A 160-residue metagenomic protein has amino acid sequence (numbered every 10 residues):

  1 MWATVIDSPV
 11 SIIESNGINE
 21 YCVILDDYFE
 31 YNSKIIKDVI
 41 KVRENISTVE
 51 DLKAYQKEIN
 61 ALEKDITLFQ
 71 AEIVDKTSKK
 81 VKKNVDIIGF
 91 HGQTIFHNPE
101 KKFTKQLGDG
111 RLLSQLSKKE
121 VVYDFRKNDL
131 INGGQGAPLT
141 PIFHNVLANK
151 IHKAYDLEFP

Functional and structural regions predicted by a protein language model:
M1-P160: Short acidic/glycine-rich loops and adjacent helix/strand connectors that line catalytic pockets where negatively
